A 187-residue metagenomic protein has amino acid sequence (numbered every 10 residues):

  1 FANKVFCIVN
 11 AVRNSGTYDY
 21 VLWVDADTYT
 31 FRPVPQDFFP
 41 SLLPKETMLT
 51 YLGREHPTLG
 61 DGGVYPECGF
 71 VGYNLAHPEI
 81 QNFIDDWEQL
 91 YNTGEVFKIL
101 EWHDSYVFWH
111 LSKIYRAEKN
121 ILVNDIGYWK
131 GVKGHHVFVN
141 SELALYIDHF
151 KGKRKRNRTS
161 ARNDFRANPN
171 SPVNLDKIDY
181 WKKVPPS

Functional and structural regions predicted by a protein language model:
A2-G53: GT-A fold catalytic core of metal-dependent nucleotide-sugar glycosyltransferases, centered on the diacidic
K4, V24, P66-G69, D104: Residues that flank catalytic or metal-binding motifs in active/ligand-binding sites
S15, L52, L59-G62, I126 (+2 more regions): Feature targets compositionally biased, intrinsically disordered low-complexity regions with long contiguous runs
F31-V96, E101: Conserved catalytic core of nucleotide-sugar-dependent glycosyltransferases
F70-P172, I178-Y180: Catalytic core and acceptor-binding pocket of nucleotide-sugar-dependent glycosyltransferases
K183-S187: Non-catalytic N-terminal targeting/anchoring module and adjacent flexible stem/linker that precedes the structured
